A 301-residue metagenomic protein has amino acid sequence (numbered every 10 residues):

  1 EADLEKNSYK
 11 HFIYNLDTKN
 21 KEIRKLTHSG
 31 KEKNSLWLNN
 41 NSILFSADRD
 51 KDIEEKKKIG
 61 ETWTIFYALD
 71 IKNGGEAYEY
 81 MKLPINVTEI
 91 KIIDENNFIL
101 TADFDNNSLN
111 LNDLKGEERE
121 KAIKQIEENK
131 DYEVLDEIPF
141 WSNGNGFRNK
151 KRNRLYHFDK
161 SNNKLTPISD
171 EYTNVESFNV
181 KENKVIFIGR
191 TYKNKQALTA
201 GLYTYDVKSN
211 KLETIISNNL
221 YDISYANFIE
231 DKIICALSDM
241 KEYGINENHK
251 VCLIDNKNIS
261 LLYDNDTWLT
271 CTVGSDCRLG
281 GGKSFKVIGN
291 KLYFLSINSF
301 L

Functional and structural regions predicted by a protein language model:
E1, I43-A47, I99-A102, V185-R190 (+2 more regions): Residue position within the beta-strands of beta-propeller blades
A2-E5, D50-E54, D105-S108, Y192-K195 (+2 more regions): Short glycine/acidic-enriched loop and turn motifs that connect beta-strands
A2-N20: Beta-propeller domains
K10-F12, I53, K57-W63, D103-Y156 (+2 more regions): Predominantly five- to eight-bladed beta-propeller fold
L16-K33, I59-T62, A68-T88, N112-L114 (+7 more regions): Multi-bladed beta-propeller domains
T27-W37, L44-E61: Glycine-rich active-site/cofactor-binding loop and its immediate structural neighborhood
N34-S42, I90-N96, S177-K184, A226-K232 (+1 more regions): Blade-terminus and WD-like Trp-Asp/Gly-His loop motifs, strongest in beta-propeller folds
N106-N110, F147-K160, L165-N179, K184-T199: Solenoidal tandem-repeat scaffolds enriched in leucines and small polar residues
